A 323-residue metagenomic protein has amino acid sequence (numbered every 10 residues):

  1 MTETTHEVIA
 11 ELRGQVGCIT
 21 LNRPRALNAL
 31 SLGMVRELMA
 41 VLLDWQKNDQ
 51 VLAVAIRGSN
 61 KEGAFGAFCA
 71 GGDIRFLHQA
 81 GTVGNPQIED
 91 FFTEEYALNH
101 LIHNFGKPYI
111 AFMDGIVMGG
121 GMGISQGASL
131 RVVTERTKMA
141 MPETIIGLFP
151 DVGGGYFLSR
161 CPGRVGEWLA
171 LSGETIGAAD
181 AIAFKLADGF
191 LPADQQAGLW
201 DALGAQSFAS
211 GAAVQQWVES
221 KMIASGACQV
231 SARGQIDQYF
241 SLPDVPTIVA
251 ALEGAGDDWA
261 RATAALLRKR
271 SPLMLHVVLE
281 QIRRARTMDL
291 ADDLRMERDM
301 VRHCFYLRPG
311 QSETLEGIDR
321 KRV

Functional and structural regions predicted by a protein language model:
M1-R57: Conserved CoA-thioester-binding segment of acyl-CoA-metabolizing enzymes
I19, I56, D73, I124-S125 (+3 more regions): Hydrophobic/aromatic residues within transmembrane alpha-helices of multi-pass small-molecule transporters
G58-A97, G147: Glycine- (often His-adjacent) and acidic-residue-rich active-site loop that binds/positions the CoA thioester
N60, I102-I146, W168-L169, G173-E174 (+1 more regions): Glycine-rich beta-to-alpha active-site loop
A128-P150, K185-W200: Gly/Pro- and small hydrophobic-enriched strand-loop and loop-to-helix capping segments that sit at the rims
G155-R164: Hydrophobic, secondary-structure "cap" segments at the distal end of domains
A183-R270: Amphipathic alpha-helical blocks and their helix-capping loop/short-beta junctions
A251-A262, L267-V323: Long, low-complexity C-terminal extensions of enzymes
